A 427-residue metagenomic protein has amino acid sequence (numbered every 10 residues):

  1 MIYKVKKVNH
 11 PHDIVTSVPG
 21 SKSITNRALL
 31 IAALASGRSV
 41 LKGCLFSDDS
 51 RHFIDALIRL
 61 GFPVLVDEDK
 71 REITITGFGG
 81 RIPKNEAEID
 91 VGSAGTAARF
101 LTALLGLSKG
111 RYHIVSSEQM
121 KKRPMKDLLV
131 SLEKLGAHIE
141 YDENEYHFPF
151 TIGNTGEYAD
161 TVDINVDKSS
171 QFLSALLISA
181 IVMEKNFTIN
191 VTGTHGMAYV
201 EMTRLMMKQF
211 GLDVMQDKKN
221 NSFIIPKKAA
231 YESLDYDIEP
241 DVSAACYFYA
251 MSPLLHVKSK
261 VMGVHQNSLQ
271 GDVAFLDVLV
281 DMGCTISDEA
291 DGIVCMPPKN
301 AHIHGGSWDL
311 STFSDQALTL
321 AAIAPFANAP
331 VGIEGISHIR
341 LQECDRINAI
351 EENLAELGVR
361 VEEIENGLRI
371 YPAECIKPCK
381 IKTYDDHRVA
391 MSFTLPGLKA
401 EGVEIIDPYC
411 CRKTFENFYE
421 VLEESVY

Functional and structural regions predicted by a protein language model:
M1-Y427: Structural preference for solvent-exposed beta-strand-turn elements and adjacent flexible terminal/loop segments within
